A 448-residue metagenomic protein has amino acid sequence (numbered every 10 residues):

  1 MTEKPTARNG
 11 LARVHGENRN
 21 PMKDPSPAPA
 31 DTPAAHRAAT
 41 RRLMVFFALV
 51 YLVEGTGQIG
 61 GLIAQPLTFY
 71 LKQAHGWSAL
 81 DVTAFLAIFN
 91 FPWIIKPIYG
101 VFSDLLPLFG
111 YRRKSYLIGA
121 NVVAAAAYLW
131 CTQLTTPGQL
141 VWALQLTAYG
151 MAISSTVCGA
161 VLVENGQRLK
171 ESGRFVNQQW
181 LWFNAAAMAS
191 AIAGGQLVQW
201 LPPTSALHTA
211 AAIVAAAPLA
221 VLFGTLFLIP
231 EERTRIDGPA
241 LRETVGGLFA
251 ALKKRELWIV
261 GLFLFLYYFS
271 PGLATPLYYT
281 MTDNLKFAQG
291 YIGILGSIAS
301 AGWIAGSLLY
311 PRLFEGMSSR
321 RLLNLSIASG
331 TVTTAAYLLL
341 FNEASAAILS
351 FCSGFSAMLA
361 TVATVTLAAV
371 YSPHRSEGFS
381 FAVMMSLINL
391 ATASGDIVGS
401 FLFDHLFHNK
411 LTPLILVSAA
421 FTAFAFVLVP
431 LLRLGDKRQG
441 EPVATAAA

Functional and structural regions predicted by a protein language model:
P27-T40, E231-V260: Juxtamembrane intracellular "pre-TM" segments in multi-pass secondary transporters
P29-W93, W258-F263, Y267-N284, I292: Helix-loop boundary and gating motifs at the non-cytosolic
W93-K96, R174-G194, M385-D396: Glycine-rich segments within core transmembrane alpha-helices of 12-TM secondary carriers
I95-Y111, A305-S319, F403-D404: Helix-to-loop junctions at the C-terminal end of transmembrane segments in multipass secondary transporters
K114-W130, R321-A336: Structural signature of the two symmetry-related core transmembrane helices
C131-L144, L338-S350: Helix-loop junctions at membrane interfaces in 12-TM secondary transporters
C131-T132, P218-L228, L414-A448: Multi-pass alpha-helical transporter architecture, strongest for 12-TM Major Facilitator/SLC carriers used
R321-T364: C-terminal transmembrane helical hairpin of 12-TM major facilitator-type secondary transporters
